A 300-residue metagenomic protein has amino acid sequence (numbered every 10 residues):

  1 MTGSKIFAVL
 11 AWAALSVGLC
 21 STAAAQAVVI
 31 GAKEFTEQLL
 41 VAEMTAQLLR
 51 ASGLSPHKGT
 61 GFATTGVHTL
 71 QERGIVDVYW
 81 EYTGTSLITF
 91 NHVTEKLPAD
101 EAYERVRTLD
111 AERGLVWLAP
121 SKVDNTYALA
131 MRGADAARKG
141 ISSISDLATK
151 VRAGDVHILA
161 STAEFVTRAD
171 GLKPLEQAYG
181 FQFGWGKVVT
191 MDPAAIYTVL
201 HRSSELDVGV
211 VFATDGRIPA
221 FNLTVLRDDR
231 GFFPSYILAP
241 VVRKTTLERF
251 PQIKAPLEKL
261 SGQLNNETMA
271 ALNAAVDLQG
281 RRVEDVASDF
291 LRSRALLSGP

Functional and structural regions predicted by a protein language model:
Q26-E37, L54-G59, D155-A160: Short, well-ordered beta-strand elements
V28-E43, F62-T64, E164-T167: Extracytoplasmic "Venus flytrap"
T45-S52, I144-W185, F290-S293: Ligand-binding cleft/hinge of the Venus flytrap
L48, T65-V76, H92, K173-A178 (+1 more regions): Short helices/loops that flank or line small-molecule/ion binding pockets
H57-T69, A163, G184-T198: Short helix-initiation/N-cap motifs at beta->coil->alpha
F90-L118, S203-E205, R217-G231: Ligand-binding "clamshell"
E101-I158, G262-N266: A conserved helix-loop-strand patch within extracytoplasmic ligand-binding domains of the periplasmic binding
Y127-A137, I237-F250: A bilobed periplasmic-binding-protein/Venus flytrap-type ligand-binding module shared by bacterial periplasmic
